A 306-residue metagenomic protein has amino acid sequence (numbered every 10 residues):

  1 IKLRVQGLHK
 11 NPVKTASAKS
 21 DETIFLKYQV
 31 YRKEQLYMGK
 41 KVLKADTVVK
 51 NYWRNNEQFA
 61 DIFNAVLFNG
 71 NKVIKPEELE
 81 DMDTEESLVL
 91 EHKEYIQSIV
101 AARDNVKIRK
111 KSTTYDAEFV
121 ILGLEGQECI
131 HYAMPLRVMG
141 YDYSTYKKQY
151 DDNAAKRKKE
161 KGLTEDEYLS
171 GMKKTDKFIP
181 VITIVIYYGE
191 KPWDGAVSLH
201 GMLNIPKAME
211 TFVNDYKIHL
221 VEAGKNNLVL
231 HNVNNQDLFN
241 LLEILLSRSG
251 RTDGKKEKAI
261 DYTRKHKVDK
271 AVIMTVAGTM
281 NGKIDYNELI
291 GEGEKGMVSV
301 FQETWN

Functional and structural regions predicted by a protein language model:
I1-N306: Elongated, amphipathic alpha-helical interaction scaffolds
